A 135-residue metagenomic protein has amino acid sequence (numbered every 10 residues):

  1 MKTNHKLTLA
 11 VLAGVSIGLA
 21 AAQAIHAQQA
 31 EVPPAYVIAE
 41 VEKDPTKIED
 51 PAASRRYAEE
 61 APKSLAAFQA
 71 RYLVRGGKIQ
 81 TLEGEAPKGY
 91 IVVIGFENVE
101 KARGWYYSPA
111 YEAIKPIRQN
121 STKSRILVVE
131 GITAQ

Functional and structural regions predicted by a protein language model:
M1-V11: Bacterial N-terminal signal peptides that target proteins for export
T3-N4, L73, P116, K123: Intrinsically disordered, low-complexity sequence elements enriched in Ser/Thr/Gly/Pro
H5, G18-Y90, E97-K101, G131-Q135: Short S/T/G/P-rich N-terminal loop/turn motif that feeds into the first structured element of a domain
A10-A20: Bacterial N-terminal signal peptides
S16, S54, S64, S108 (+1 more regions): Generic serine detector
I91-Q135: Surface-exposed, polar helix/loop patches in the mature regions of secreted/periplasmic/lumenal proteins that form
